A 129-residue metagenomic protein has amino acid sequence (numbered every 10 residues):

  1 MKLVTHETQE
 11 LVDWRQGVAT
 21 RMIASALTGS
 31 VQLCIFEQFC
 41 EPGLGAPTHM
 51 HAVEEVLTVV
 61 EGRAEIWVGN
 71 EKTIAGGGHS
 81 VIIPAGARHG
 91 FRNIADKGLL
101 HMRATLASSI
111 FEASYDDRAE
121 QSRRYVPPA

Functional and structural regions predicted by a protein language model:
M1-Q32, D117-A129: A short, N-terminal "cap"/entry segment at the start of jelly-roll beta-barrel domains of the cupin/DSBH fold
I35-H51, A85: Conserved short histidine dyad/triad with adjacent acidic residue
I35-Q38, I82, K97-Y115: A short hydrophobic beta-strand segment most commonly corresponding to one strand of the jelly-roll/cupin
T48, I66-W67, I83, H89-D96 (+1 more regions): Short beta-strand His + acidic residue motifs that chelate non-heme Fe in jelly-roll/DSBH and cupin folds
E54-E55, V59-A64, G69: Glycine- and acidic-residue-biased ligand/ion/polar-headgroup-sensing regions
N70-G86: Short acidic-glycine-tyrosine-enriched beta hairpin
